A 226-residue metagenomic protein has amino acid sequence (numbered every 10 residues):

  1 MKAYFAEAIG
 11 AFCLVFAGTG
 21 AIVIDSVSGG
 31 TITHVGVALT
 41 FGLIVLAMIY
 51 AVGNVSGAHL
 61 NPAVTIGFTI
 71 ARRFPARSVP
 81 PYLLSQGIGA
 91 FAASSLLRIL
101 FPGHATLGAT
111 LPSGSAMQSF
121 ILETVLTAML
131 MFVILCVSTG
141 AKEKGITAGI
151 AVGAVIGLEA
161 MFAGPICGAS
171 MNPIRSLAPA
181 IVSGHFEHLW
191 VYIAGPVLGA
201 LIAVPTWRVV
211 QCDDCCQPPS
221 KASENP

Functional and structural regions predicted by a protein language model:
M1-P226: Membrane-interface helix-loop junctions and terminal tails of multi-pass membrane proteins
